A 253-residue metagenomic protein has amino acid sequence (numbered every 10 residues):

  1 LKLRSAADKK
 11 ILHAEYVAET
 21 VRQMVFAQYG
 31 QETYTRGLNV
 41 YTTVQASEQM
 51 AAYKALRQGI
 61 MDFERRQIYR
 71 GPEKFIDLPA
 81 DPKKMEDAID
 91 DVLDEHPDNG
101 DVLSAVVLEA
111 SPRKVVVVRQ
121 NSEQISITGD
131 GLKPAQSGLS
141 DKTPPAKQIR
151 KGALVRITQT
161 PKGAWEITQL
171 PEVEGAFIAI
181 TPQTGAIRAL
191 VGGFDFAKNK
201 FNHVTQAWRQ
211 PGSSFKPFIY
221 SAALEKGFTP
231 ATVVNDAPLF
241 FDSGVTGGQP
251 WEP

Functional and structural regions predicted by a protein language model:
L1-R119, P253: Non-catalytic, structured segments within soluble enzyme domains
K2-L12, T35-T43, L93-D94, G138-T143 (+4 more regions): Second-shell loop/turn segments in exported
A7-H13, Q183, F228-P253: Conserved catalytic neighborhood of penicillin-recognizing serine enzymes
V17, R22-Q23, A179-F194, L224-F228 (+1 more regions): Glycine-rich, acidic and aromatic/proline-enriched surface loops and short helix-turn segments that act as binding
A52, T184-G185, H203-V234: Active-site SXXK
F63, Q67-G71, L93-V102, D141-Q148 (+1 more regions): Beta-lactamase-like hydrolase cores
L103-R119, T168-A197: A short, well-structured edge-of-sheet supersecondary motif
S122-L139, K216: A short macromolecule-binding patch
